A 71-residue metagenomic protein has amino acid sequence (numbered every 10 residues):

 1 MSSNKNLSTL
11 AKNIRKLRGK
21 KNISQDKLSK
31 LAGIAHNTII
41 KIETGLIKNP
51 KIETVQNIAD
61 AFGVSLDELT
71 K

Functional and structural regions predicted by a protein language model:
M1-K20: A short, Lys/Arg-rich alpha-helix, primarily the initiator
R15, D26, Q56: Residues within the helices of the helix-turn-helix
R15, I40-K41, T70: Key DNA-contacting residues within the recognition helix of helix-turn-helix
R18, S29, A59: The alpha-helix within a helix-turn-helix
I23-I42: Short alpha-helical DNA-recognition segment
K41, G45, N57: Alpha-helical DNA-recognition elements
E53-E68: DNA major-groove recognition helix of helix-turn-helix/homeodomain DNA-binding modules
